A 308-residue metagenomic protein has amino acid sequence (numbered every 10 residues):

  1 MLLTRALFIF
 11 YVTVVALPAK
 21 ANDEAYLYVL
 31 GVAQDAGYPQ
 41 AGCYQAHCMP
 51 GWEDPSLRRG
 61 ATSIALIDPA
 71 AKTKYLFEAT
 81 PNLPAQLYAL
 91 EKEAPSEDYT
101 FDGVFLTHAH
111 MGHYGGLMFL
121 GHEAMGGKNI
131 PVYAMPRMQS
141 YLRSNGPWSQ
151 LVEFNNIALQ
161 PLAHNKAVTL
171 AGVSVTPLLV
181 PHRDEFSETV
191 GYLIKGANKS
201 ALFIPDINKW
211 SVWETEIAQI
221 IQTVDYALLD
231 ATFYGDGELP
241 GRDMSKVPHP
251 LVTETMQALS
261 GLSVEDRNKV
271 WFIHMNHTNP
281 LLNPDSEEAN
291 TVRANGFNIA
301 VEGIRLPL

Functional and structural regions predicted by a protein language model:
M1-Y11: Sec-dependent signal peptide recognition, specifically the positively charged N-region followed immediately by
V14-P18: N-terminal signal peptide c-region/cleavage motif recognized by signal peptidases
N22-K92, S96, L159-I220, I304-L308: Core dinuclear metal-dependent hydrolase active-site scaffold
D23, K128, V152-A158, A171-V173 (+1 more regions): A short helix-to-beta-strand connector/capping loop
G60, I67-Y133, T223-D225: Active-site metal-binding motif and surrounding structural segment of the metallo-beta-lactamase
V104, A134, L202-F203, F272: Structural beta-sheet core signal
R137-G146: A short, active-site helix/loop in glycosyltransferases that binds the activated sugar's phosphate group
N198-S200, I207-R305: Cap/insert and terminal regions of metallo-dependent hydrolase folds
